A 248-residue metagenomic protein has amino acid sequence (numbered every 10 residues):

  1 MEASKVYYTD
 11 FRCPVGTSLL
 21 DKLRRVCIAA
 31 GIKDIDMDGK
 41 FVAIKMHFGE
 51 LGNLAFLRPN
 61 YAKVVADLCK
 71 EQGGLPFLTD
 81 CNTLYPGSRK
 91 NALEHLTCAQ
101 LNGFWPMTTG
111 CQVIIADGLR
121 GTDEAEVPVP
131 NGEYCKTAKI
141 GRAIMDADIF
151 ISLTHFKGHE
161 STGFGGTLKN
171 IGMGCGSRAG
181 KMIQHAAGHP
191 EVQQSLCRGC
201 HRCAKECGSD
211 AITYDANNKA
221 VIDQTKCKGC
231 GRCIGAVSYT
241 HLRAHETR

Functional and structural regions predicted by a protein language model:
E2-G31: N-terminal basic/disordered segments at the start of proteins
P14, L51-G52: Metallocofactor- and cofactor-centric catalytic cores in central/energy metabolism, strongly enriched
I35-K45: N-terminal glycine-rich anion-binding loops that anchor highly charged ligand groups
R58-Q72: Histidine-anchored nucleotide/phosphate-binding helix
Y85-G163: An acidic, phosphate/nucleotide-engaging active-site surface
V129-K139, N170-A179, H189-V192: Active-site glycine-rich loop that binds ribose-phosphate moieties when present
S177-G235, R243: Ferredoxin-like iron-sulfur electron-transfer modules
T240-T247: Conserved small/polar residues in nucleotide/adenosyl-binding loops
